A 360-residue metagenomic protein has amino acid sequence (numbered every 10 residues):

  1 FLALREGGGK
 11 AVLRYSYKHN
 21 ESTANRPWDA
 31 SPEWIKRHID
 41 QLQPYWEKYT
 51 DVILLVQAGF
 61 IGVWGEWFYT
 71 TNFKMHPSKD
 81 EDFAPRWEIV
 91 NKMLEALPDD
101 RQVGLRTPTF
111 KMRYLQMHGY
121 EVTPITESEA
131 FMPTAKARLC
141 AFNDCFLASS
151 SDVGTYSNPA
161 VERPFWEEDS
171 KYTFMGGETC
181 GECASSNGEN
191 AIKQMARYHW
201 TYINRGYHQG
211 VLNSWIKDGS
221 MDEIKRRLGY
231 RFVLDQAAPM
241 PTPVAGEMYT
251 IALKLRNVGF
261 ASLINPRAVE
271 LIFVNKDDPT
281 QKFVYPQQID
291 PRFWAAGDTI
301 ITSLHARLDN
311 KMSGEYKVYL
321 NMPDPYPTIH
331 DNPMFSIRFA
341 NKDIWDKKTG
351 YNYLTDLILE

Functional and structural regions predicted by a protein language model:
F1-K18, P32-W34, E95-R101: Aromatic-lined substrate-binding rim segments of carbohydrate-active enzymes
F1-L2, I39-W46, W87-L94: Generic structural signal for well-ordered alpha-helices, preferentially at hydrophobic/aromatic core positions
K18-I35, E66-H76: Surface-exposed, active-site-proximal loop segments in enzymatic domains
D29-L55, K136: Structural recognition of alpha->loop->beta junctions
T50-G65, Y249-V258: Hydrophobic/aromatic-rich, well-ordered segments within soluble, folded domains that form packed cores
L55-G62, E66-H208: Catalytic-core regions of glycoside hydrolase
S186-M240: Catalytic cores of secreted or luminal carbohydrate-active enzymes
K225-E360: Extracellular/luminal regions of secreted and cell-surface proteins that mediate adhesion/ECM remodeling
